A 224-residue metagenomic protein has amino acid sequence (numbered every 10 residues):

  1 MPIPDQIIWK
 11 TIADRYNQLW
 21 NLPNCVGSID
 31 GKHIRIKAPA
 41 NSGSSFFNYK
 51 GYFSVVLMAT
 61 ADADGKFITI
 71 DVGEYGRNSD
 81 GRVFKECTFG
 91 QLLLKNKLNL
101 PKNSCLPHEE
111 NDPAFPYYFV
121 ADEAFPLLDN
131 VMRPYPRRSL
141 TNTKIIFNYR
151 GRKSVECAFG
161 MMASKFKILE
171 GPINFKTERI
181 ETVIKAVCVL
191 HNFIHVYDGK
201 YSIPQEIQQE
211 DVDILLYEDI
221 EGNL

Functional and structural regions predicted by a protein language model:
M1-L224: Short, well-ordered secondary-structure "scaffold" segments embedded in the functional core of diverse domains
